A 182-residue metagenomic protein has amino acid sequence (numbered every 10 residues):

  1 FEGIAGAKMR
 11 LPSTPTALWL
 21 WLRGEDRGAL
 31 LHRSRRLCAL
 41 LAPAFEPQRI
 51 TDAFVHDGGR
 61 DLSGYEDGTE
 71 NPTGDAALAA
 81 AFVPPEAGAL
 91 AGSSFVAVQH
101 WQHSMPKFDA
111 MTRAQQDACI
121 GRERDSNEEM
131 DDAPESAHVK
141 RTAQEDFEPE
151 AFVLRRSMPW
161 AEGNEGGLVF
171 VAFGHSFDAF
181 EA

Functional and structural regions predicted by a protein language model:
F1-A182: Long, histidine/aromatic-enriched segments associated with O2/redox biology
